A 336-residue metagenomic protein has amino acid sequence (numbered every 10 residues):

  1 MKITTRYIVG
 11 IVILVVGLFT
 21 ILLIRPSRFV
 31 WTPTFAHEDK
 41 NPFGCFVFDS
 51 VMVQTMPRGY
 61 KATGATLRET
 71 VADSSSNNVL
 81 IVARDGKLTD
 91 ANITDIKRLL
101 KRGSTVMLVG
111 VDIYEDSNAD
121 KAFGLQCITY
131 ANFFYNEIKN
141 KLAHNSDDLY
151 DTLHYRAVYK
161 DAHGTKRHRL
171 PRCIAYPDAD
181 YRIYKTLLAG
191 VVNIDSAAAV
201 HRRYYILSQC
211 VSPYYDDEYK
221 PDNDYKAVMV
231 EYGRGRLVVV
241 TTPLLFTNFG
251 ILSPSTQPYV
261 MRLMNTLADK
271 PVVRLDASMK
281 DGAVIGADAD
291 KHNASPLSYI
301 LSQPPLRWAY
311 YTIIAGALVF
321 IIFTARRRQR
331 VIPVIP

Functional and structural regions predicted by a protein language model:
M1-Y60, T70-N78, A83-R102, V106 (+1 more regions): Long alpha-helical segments found as membrane-embedded helices
T4, G10-L22, R28, L80-I81 (+8 more regions): Mixed-charge, polar/low-complexity N-terminal
P33-F35, F123, P243-L244, F249: Flexible, active-site-adjacent loop/turn segments at secondary-structure boundaries
Y60-R156: Membrane-embedded segments
T66, Y114, T242, L275-D276 (+2 more regions): Alpha-helix initiation/capping motif
D112-Y214: An acidic, glycine-rich "communication" segment
R182-H292: A glycine-centered loop/beta-turn motif at secondary-structure junctions
